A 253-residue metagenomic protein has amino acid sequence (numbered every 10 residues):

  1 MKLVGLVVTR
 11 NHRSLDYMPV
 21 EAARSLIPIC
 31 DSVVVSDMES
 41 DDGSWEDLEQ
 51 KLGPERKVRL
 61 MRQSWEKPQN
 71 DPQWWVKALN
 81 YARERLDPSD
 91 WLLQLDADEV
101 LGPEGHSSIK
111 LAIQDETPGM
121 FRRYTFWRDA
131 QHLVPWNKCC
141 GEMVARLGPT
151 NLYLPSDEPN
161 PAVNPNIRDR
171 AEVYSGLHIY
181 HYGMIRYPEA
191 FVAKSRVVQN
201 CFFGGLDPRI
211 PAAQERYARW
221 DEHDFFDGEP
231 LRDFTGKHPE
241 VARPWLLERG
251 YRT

Functional and structural regions predicted by a protein language model:
L3-N11, L15-M18, D41-Q94: Active-site-proximal specificity loops/subdomain of glycosyltransferases
E21-A22, D47, S107-I109: A short acidic, amphipathic alpha-helical/loop segment
E21-V35, S40: Short, acidic, metal-binding catalytic loop of nucleotide-sugar glycosyltransferases
I27, E49-G53, K110-Q114: Short, surface-exposed basic-aromatic patches at helix termini and helix-loop junctions that form
M38, L95-D96, R122: Active-site acidic Asp-centered loop
D71-L79, V100-T253: Catalytic-site signature of metal-activated, phosphate-bearing donor transferases, centered on the GT-A/GT-A-like
